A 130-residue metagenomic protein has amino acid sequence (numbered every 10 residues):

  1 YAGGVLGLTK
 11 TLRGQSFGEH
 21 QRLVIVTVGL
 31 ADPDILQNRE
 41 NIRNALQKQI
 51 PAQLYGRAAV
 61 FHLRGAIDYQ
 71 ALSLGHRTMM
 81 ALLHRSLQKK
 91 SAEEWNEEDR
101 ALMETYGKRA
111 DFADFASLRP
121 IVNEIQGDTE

Functional and structural regions predicted by a protein language model:
G3-E130: FMN-binding flavodoxin-like domain, especially the glycine-rich phosphate-binding loop
